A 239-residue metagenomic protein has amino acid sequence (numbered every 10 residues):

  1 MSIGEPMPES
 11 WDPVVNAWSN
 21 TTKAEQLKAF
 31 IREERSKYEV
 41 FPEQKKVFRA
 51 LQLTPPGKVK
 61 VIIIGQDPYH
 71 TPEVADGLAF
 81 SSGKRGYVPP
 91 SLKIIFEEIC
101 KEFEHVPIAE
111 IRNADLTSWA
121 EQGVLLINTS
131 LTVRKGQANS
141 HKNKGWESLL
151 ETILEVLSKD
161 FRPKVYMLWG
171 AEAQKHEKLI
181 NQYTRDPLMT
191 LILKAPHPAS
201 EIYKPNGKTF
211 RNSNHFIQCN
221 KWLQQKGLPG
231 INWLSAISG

Functional and structural regions predicted by a protein language model:
M1-I3: Short, low-complexity, intrinsically disordered N-terminal peptides in bacterial proteins
E5-E9, P13-D186, L191-P196, S200-K204 (+3 more regions): A polyanion-binding, active-site-adjacent surface
